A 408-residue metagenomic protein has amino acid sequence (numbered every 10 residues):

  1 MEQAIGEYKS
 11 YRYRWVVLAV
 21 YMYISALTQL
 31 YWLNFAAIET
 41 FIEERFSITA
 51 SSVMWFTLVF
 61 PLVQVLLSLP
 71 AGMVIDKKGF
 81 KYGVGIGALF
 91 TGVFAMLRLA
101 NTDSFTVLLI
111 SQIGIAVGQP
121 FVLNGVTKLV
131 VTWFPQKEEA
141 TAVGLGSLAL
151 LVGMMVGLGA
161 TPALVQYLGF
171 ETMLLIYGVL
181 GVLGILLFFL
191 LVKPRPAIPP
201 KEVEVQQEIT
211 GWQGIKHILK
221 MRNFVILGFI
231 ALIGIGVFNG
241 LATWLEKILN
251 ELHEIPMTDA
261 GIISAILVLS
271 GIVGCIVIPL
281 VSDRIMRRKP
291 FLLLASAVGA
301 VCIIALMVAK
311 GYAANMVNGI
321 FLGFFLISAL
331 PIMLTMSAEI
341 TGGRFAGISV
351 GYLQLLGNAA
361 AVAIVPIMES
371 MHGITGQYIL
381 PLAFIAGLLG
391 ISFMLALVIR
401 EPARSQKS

Functional and structural regions predicted by a protein language model:
E2-Y11, P196-L227: Juxtamembrane intracellular "pre-TM" segments in multi-pass secondary transporters
F35-A36, R222-C275: Extracytoplasmic gate region of multi-pass secondary transporters
L66-F105: Conserved MFS/SLC helix-loop-helix module at the cytosolic interface between two early adjacent transmembrane helices
L67-G79, C275-R287, H372: Helix-to-loop junctions at the C-terminal end of transmembrane segments in multipass secondary transporters
V107, L145-P196: Helix-loop-helix hairpin linking two adjacent transmembrane segments in secondary transporters
S111-L150: Cytoplasmic helix-loop-helix junction between adjacent transmembrane helices in 12-TM secondary transporters
R287-M336: C-terminal transmembrane helical hairpin of 12-TM major facilitator-type secondary transporters
A338-Q377: A late C-terminal transmembrane helix in Major Facilitator Superfamily
